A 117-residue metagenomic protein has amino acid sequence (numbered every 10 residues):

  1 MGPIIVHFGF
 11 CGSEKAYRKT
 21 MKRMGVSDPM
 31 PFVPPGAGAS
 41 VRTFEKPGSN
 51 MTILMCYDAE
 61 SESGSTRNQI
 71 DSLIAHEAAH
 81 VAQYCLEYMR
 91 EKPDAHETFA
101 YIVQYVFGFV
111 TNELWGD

Functional and structural regions predicted by a protein language model:
M1-I5, R42-F44, D71: Non-catalytic architectural context of zinc metalloproteases
M1-R23: Charge-rich, low-complexity N-terminal segments
G25-N68, V81: Active-site scaffold of zinc-dependent metalloenzymes
S63-G64, R90, A100: Acidic-and-aromatic substrate-binding clefts and catalytic sites of carbohydrate-active enzymes
N68-Q69, L73, D94-T98: Short, conserved micro-motifs enriched in small and acidic residues
S72-Y84: Active-site recognition of the HExxH zinc-binding catalytic motif
C85-K92: Short helix/strand-bridging catalytic loops that position acidic/His residues to coordinate divalent metals and engage
P93-D117: Post-HExxH zinc-binding segment in Zn-dependent metallohydrolases
